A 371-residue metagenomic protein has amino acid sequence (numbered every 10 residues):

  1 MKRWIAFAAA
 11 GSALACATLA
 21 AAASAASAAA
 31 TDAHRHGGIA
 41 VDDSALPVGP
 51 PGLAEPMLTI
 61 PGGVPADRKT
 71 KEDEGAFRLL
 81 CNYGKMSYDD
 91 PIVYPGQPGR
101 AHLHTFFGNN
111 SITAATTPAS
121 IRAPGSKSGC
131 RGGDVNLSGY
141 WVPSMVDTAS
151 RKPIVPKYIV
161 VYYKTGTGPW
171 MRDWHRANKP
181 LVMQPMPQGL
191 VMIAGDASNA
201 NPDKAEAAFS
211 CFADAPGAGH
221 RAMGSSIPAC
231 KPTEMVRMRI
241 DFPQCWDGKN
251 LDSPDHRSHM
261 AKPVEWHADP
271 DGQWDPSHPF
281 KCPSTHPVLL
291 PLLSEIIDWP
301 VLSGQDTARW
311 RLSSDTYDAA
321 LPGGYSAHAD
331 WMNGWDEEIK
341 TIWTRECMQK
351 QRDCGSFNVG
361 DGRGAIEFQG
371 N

Functional and structural regions predicted by a protein language model:
M1-A30: Secretory targeting and sorting signals
H34-A101, T105-I240, D247-N371: Primary mode marks residue(s) on the alpha4-beta5-alpha5 output face of response regulator receiver
